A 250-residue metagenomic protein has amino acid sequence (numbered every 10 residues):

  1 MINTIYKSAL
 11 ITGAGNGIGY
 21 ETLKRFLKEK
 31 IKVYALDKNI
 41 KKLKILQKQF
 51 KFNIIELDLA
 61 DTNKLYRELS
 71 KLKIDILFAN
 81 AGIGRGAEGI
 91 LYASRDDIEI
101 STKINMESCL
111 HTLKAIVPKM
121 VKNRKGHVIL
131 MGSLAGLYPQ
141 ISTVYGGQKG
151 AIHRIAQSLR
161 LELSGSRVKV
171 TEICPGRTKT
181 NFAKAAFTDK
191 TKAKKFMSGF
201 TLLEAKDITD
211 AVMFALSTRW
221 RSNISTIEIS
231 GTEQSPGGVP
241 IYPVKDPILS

Functional and structural regions predicted by a protein language model:
G15-N16: Conserved glycine-rich cofactor-binding loop
G84-E99, V144: Conserved mid-core segment of classical short-chain dehydrogenase/reductases
L113, Q148-K149: Active-site helix of classical SDR
L113-K114, Q157: A short, exposed helix-loop element centered on a Lys and neighboring polar residues
S133: Residue(s) in the substrate-gating loop at a strand-loop-helix junction that position the organic substrate next
S158-V168: Active-site-adjacent segment of SDR/Rossmann-fold oxidoreductases
E172-I173, T191-G238, Y242: C-terminal helical subdomain
